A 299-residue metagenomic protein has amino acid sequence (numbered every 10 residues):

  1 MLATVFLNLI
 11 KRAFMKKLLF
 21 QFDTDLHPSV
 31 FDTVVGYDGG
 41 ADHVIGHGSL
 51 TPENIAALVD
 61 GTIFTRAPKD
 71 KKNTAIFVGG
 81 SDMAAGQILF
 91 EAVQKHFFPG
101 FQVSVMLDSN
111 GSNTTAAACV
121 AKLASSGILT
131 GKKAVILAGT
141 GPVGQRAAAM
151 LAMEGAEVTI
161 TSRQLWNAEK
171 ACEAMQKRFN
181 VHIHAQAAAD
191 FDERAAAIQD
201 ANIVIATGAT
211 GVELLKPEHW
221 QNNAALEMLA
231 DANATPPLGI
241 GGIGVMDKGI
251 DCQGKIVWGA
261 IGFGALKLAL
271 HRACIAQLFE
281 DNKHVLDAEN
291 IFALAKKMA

Functional and structural regions predicted by a protein language model:
L2-G100, N290-A299: N-terminal ligand-binding/catalytic initiation module
S29, S49-E53, A84-I88, T114 (+5 more regions): Conserved active-site and cofactor/substrate-binding residues in soluble primary-metabolism enzymes
F98-M106, C252-G254: Glycine/charged-rich beta-loop-alpha catalytic/anionic-binding loops adjacent to active sites
M106-A124: A glycine-rich, Thr/Ser-enriched phosphate-binding loop motif common to dinucleotide/cofactor-binding enzymes
S109, L137-A138, N223: Alpha-helical transmembrane segments of multi-pass membrane proteins, especially transporters and channels
S125-Q199, I203: Glycine-rich phosphate/diphosphate-binding loop of Rossmann-like nucleotide-binding domains
I183-V257: Rossmann-like adenosine-cofactor binding region
T235-A299: Adenosine-phosphate binding glycine-rich loop
